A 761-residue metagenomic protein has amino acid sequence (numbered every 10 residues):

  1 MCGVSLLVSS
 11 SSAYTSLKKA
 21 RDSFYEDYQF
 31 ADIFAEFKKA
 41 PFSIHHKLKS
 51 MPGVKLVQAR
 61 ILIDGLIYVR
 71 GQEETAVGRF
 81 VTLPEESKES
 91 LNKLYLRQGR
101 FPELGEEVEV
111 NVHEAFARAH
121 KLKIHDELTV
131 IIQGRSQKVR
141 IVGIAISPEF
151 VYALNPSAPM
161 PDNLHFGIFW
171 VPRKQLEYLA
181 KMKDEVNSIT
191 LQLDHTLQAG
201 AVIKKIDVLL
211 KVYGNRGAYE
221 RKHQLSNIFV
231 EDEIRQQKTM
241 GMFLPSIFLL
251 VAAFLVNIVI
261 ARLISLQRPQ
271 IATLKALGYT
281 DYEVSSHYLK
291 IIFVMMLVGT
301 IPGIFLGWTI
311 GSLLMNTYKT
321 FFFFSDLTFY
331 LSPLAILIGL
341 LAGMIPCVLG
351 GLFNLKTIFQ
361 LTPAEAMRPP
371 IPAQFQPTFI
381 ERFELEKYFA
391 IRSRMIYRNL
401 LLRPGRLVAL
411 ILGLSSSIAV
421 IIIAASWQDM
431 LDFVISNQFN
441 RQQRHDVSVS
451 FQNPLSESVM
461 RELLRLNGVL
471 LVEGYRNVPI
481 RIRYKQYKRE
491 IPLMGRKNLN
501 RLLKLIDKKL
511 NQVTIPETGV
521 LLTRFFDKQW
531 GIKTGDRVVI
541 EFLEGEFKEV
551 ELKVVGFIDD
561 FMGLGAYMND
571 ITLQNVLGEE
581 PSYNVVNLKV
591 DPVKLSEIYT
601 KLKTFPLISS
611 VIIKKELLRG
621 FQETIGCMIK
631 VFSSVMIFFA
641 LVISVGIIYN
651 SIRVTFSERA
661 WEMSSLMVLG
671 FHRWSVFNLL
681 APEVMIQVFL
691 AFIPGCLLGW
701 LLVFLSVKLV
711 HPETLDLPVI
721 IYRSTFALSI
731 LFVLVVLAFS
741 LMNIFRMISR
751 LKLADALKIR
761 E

Functional and structural regions predicted by a protein language model:
M1-C2, L263, T280-D281, L289 (+7 more regions): N-terminal Sec/SRP start-transfer signal
M1-F30, A261, I310-Y318, Q360 (+5 more regions): Alpha-helical transmembrane segments
M1-L250, R262, D281, Q438 (+4 more regions): Membrane transport/envelope proteins' first extracytoplasmic loop
L7-Y14, K238-T273, V284, A425-D429 (+3 more regions): A hydrophobic alpha-helix feature that marks transmembrane segments and, especially, their cytosolic C-terminal ends
E26, D32-K38, I391-E517, L521-F525 (+3 more regions): Juxtamembrane segments of multi-pass membrane proteins
A253-S265, P269-A272, F293-S325, P333-Q360 (+4 more regions): Small-residue-rich transmembrane alpha-helices
T273-Y282, L361, L400, M667-S675 (+2 more regions): Short helix-to-coil transition segments within interhelical loops that connect adjacent transmembrane helices
L361-T378, M747-E761: Short cytosolic juxtamembrane segments of multi-pass membrane proteins
